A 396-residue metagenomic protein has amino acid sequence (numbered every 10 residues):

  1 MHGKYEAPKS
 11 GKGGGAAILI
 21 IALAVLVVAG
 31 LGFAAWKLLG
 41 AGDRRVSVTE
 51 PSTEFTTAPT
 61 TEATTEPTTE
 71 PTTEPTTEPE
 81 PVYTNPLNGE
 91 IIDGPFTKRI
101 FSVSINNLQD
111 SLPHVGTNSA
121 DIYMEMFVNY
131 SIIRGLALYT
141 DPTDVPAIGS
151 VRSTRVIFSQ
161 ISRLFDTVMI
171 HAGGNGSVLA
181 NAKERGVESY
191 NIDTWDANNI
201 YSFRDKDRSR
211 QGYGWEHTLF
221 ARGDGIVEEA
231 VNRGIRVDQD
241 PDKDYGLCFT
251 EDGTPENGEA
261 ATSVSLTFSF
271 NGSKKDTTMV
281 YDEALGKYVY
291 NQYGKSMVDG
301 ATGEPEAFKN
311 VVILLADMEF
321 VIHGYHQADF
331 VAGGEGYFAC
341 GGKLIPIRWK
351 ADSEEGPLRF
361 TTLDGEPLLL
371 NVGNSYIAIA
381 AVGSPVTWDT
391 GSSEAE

Functional and structural regions predicted by a protein language model:
M1-T60: Gram-positive cell-envelope targeting signals
G3-P8, V46-P51, F55, E78-A120 (+2 more regions): A surface/extracellular/periplasmic glyco- and lipid-processing/surface-interacting theme
E50-P79: Extracellular mucin-like PTS domains
